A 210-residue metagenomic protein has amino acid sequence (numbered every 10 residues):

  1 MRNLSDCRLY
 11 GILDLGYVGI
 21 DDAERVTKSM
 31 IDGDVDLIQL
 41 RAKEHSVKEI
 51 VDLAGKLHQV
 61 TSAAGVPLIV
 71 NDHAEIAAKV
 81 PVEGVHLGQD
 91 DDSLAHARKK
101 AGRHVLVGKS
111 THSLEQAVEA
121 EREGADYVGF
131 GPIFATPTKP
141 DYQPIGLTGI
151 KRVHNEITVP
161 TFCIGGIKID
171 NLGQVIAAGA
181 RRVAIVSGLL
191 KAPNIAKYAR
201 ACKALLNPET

Functional and structural regions predicted by a protein language model:
M1-D92, K99-D126, Y142, R152 (+4 more regions): Conserved N-terminal beta1-alpha1 strand-loop-helix module at the mouth
V85, V183-A184: Paired acidic/hydrophobic, glycine-rich loop segments that form the ligand-binding mouth/hinge of periplasmic-binding
F130, F162-I167, I185-S187: Glycine-rich beta-strand-to-loop/alpha-helix junction loops that act as flexible
P137-D141: Short, glycine/charged-rich beta-strand-loop motifs at protein surfaces that mediate ligand recognition and catalysis
G149: Conserved cofactor-binding/catalytic machinery of classical short-chain dehydrogenase/reductase
A178, R182: C-terminal binding/interaction regions
